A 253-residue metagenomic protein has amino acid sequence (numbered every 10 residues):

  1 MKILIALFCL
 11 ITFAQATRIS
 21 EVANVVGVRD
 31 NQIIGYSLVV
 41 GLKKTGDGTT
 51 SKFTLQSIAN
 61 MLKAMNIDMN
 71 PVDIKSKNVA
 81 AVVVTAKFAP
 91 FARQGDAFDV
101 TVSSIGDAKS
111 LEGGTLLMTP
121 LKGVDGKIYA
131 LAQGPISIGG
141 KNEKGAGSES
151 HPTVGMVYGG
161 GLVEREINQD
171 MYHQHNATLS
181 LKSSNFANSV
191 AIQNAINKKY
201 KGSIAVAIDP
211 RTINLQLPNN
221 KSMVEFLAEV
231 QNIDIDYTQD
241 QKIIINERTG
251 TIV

Functional and structural regions predicted by a protein language model:
K2-I3, N78: Short loop/turn motifs at secondary-structure junctions
I3-F13: Sec-dependent N-terminal signal peptides
A16-V253: Mature, extracytoplasmic segments of signal peptide-bearing proteins
